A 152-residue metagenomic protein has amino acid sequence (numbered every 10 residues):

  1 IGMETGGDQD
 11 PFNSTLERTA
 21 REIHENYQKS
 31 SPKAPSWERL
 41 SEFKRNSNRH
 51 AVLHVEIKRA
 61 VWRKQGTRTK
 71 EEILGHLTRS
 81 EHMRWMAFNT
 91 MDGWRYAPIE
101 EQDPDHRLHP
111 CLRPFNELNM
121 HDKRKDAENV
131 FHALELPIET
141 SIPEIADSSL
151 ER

Functional and structural regions predicted by a protein language model:
I1-R152: Alpha-helical propensity feature that highlights long, continuous alpha-helices across diverse contexts
